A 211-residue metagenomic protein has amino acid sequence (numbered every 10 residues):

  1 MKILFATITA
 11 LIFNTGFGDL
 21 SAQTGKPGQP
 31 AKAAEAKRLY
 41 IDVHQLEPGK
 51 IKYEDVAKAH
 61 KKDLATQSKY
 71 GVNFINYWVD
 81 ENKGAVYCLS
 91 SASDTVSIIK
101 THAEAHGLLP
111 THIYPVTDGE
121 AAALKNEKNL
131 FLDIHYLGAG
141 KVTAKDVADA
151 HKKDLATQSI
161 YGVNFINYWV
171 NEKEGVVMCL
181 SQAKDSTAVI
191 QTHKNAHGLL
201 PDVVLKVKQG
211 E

Functional and structural regions predicted by a protein language model:
M1-L4: Positively charged n-region of N-terminal signal peptides that target proteins for export
A6-G16: Bacterial N-terminal signal peptides
D19: Extended glycan-interaction surfaces of carbohydrate-active proteins
A22-S68, N73-I75, V79-G84, V96-K100 (+5 more regions): Short S/T/G/P-rich N-terminal loop/turn motif that feeds into the first structured element of a domain
L89-S91, L180-Q182: Short hydrophobic/aromatic beta-strand micro-patches that form the beta-sheet surface supporting nucleotide- or nucleic
A105-H112, A196-V203: A common structural junction motif
